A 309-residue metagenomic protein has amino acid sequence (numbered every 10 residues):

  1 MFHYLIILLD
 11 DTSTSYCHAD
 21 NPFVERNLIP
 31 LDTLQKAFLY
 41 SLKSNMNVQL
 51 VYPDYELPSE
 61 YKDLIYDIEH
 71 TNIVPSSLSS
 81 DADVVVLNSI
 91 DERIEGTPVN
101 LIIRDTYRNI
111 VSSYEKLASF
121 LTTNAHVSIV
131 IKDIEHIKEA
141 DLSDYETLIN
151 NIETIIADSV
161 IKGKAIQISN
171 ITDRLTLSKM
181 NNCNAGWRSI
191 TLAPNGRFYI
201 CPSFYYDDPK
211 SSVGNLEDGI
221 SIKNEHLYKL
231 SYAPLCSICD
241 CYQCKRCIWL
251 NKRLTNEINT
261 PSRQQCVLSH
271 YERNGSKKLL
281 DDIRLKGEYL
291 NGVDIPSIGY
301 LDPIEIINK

Functional and structural regions predicted by a protein language model:
M1-K36, Y40-S44: Canonical Radical SAM [4Fe-4S] cluster-binding loop centered on the CxxxCxxC motif and its immediate flanking residues
L9, Y52, I103: Short beta-strand/turn micro-motifs composed of small residues that flank or help shape donor/cofactor-binding pockets
T12, L34-P98: Conserved SAM/AdoMet-binding glycine-rich loop
V24, I29, M46, V86-P194 (+2 more regions): Radical SAM enzyme [4Fe-4S]-AdoMet core and its adjacent flexible, acidic and glycine-rich loops/tails across
S59-D63, Y114, C201-S203, I248-W249: A short acidic (Asp/Glu
Y205-K309: Flexible mid-to-C-terminal extensions adjoining Fe-S/redox cofactors in radical SAM and related proteins
